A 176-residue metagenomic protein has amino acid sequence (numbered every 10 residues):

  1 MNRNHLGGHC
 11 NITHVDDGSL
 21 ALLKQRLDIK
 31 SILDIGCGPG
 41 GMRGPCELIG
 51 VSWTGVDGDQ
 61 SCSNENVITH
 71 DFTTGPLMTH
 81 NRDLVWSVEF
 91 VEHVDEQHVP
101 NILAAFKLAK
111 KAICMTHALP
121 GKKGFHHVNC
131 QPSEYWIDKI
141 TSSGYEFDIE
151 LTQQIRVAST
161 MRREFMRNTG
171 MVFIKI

Functional and structural regions predicted by a protein language model:
M1-R82, W86-V88, Q97-K107, K123 (+3 more regions): Conserved N-terminal segment of class I S-adenosyl-L-methionine
V88-V91, T116: Residues lining the SAM
K110-P120: Conserved beta-strand signature within the Rossmann-like core of class I S-adenosyl-L-methionine
